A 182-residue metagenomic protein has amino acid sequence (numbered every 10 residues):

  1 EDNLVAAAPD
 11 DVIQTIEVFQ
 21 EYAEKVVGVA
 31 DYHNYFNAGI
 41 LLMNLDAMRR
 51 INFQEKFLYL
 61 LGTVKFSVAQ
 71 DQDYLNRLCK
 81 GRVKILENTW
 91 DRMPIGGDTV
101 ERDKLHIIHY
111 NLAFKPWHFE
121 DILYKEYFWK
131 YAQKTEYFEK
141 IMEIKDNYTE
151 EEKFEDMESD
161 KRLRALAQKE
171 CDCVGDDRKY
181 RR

Functional and structural regions predicted by a protein language model:
E1-E24: Conserved donor-nucleotide/metal-binding helix-loop-beta segment in metal-dependent transferases, i.e., the alpha-helix
E24-D31: Short, P/G- and charge-enriched loop/turn segments at secondary-structure junctions
D31, N37-A38, M43-R182: A glycosyltransferase accessory/donor-loop signature
